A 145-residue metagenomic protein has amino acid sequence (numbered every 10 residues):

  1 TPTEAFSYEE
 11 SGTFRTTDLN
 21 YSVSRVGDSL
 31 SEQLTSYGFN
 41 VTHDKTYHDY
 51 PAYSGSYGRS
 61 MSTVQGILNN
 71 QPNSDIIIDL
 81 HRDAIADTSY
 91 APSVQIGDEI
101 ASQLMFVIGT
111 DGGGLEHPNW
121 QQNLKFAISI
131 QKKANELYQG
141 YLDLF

Functional and structural regions predicted by a protein language model:
T1-D75, A84-Y90: N-terminal catalytic or cofactor-binding beta/alpha core of small enzyme domains
S24-S31, W120-Y138: Long, well-ordered alpha-helical scaffolding segments within enzyme catalytic domains, especially pronounced
G66, Q139-G140: Short, intrinsically disordered/low-complexity patches at protein termini and at juxtamembrane boundaries
H81: Anionic group-transfer/hydrolysis microenvironments
A86-N123: A short, glycine/acidic-enriched catalytic loop
L142-F145: Active-site-adjacent mobile loop/cap segments within catalytic or ligand-binding domains
